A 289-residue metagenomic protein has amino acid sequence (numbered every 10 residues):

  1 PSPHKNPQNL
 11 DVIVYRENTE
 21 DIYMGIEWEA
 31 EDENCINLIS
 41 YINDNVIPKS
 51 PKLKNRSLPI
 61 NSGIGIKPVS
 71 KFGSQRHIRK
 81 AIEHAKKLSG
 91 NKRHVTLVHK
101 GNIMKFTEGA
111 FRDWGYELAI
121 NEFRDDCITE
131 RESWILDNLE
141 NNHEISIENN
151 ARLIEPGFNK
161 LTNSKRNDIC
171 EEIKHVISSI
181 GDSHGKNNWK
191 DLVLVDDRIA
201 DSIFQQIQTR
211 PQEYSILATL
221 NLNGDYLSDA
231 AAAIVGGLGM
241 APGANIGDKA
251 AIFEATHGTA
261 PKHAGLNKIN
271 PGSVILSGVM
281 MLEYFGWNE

Functional and structural regions predicted by a protein language model:
P1-L53, S62-I64, L222-Y226: N-terminal glycine-rich phosphate/adenylate-binding segment common to multiple enzyme folds
S2, P7-V12, S89-R93, W189-V193 (+5 more regions): Short coil/turn connectors at secondary-structure junctions
N18-T19, H99-M104, I199-S202, L222-G224: Glycine-rich beta-alpha junction loops
E20, M24, R79-N91, Y116-I128 (+3 more regions): Generic secondary-structure signature for well-ordered alpha-helical cores
M24-E29, F106-R112, Q208-R210, D229-A232: Short acidic, glycine/serine/threonine-rich loops at helix termini
E29-I36, F111-L118, V235-A244, D248: A glycine- and small-aliphatic-rich helix-loop capping segment at beta-alpha/alpha-beta transitions that lines
S40, N45-R198: Glycine-rich phosphate/diphosphate-binding loop of Rossmann-like nucleotide-binding domains
F204-E289: Glycine-rich phosphate/nucleotide-binding loop
